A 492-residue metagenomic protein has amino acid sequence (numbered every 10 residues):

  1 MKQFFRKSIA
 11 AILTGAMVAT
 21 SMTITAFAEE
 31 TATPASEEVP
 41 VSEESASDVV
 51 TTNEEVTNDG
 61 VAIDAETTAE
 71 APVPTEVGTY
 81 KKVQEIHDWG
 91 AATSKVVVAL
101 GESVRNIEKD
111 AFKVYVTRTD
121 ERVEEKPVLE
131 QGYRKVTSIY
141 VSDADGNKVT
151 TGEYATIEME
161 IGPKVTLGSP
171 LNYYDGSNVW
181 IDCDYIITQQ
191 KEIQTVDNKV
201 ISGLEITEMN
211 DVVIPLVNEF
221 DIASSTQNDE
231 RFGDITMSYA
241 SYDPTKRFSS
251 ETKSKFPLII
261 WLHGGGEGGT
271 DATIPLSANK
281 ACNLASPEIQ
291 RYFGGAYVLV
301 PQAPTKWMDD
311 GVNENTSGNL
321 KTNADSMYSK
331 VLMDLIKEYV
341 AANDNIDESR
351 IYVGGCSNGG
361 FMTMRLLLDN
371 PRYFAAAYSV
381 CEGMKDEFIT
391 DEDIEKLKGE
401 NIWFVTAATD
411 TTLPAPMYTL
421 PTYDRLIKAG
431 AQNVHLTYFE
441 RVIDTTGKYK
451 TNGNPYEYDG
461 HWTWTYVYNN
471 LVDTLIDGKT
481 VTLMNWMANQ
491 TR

Functional and structural regions predicted by a protein language model:
M1-I12: Bacterial Sec-dependent N-terminal signal peptides
A19-E37: Sec-dependent signal peptide cleavage junction
G60, E66-V97, A111, V116-F256: A domain-start/cap signature at the N-terminus of enzymes
F248-S254, V312-C356: Gly/Ser-rich "nucleophile elbow"/oxyanion-hole loop immediately N-terminal to the catalytic nucleophile in hydrolases
F256, I260-L262, V380: Alpha/beta-hydrolase
L258, G265-K330: Active-site machinery of serine-nucleophile hydrolases
V340-K396: Primarily recognizes the serine-hydrolase "nucleophile elbow" in alpha/beta-hydrolase and SGNH/GDSL folds
W403-Y423, I427-R492: C-terminal catalytic histidine-bearing segment of alpha/beta-hydrolase fold enzymes
